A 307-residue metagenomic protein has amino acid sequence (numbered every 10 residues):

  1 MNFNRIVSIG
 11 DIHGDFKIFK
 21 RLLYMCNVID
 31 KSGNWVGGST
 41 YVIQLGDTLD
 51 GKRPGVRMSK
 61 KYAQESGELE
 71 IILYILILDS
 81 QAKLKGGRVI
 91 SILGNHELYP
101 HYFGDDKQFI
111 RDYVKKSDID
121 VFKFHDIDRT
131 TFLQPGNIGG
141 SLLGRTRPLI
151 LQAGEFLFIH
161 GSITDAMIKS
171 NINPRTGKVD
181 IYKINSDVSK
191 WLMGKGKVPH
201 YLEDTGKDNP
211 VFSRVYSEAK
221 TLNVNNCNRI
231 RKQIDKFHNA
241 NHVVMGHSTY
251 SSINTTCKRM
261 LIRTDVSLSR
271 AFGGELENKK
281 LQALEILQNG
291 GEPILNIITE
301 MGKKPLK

Functional and structural regions predicted by a protein language model:
M1-K307: Feature recognizes metal-dependent phosphohydrolase scaffolds
